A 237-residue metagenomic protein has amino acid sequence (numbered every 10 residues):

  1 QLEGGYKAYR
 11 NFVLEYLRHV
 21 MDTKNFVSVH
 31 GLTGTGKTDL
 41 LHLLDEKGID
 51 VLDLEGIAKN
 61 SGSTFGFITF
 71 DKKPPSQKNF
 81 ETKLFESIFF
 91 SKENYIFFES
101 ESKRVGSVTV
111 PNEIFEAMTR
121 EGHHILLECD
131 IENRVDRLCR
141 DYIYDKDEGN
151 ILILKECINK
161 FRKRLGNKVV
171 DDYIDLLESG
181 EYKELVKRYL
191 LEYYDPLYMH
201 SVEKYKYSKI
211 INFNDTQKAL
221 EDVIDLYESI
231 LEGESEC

Functional and structural regions predicted by a protein language model:
Q1-F12: Thiolate-centered catalytic microenvironments shared by cysteine-dependent enzyme domains
E3-G4, H30-L32, L54, F98-S100: Short His-Asn-centered micro-motif
N11-L17, E156-C157: Helix-loop module immediately N-terminal to the HCX5R catalytic loop in PTP-like cysteine phosphatase domains
L17-K24: Phosphate-binding P-loop
N25-E46: Glycine-rich phosphate-binding P-loop
V27-V29, D50-L52, F98, H123-L127 (+1 more regions): Hydrophobic/aromatic beta-strand patches that form the interior of the parallel beta-sheet core in alpha/beta enzyme
E46-A117: Conserved nucleotide-sensing/catalytic segment adjacent to the nucleotide-binding pocket in NTP-handling enzymes
A117-H123, L127-C237: Conserved NTP phosphate-binding and transfer environment spanning the P-loop NTPase/kinase superfamily
